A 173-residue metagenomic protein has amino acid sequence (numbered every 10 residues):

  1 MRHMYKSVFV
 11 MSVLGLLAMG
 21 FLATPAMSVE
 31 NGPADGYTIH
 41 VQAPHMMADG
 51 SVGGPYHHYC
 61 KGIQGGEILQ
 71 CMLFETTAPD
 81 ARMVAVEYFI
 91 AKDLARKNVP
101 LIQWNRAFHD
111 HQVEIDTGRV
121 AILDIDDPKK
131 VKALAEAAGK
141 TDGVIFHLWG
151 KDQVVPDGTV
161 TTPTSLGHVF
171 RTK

Functional and structural regions predicted by a protein language model:
R2-S12: Bacterial N-terminal signal peptides that target proteins for export
M11-F21: Bacterial N-terminal signal peptides
L16, I68-A85: Solvent-exposed, charged interface segments at domain starts and junctions
T24-S28: Sec/Tat signal peptide C-region and signal peptidase I cleavage site
V29-T76: N-terminal secretory signal peptides
Y56-Y59, K97-Q103, T161-T164: Surface-exposed beta-strand edges and their flanking turn/coil or helix-capping segments
T77-P156: An exposed acidic His-Trp-rich patch
V154-K173: Extended, compositionally biased alpha-helical segments that mediate assembly or anchoring
